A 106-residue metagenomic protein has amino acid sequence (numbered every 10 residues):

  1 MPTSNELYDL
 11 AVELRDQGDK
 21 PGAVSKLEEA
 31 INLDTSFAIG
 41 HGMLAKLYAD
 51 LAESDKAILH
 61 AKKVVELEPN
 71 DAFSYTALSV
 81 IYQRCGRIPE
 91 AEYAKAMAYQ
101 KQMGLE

Functional and structural regions predicted by a protein language model:
P2-L33: Alpha-helical segment of the N-proximal tetratricopeptide repeat
D16-E28, L51-K63, C85-M97: Structural signature of tandem alpha-helical TPR/SEL1-like repeats, specifically the intra-repeat loop/turn
